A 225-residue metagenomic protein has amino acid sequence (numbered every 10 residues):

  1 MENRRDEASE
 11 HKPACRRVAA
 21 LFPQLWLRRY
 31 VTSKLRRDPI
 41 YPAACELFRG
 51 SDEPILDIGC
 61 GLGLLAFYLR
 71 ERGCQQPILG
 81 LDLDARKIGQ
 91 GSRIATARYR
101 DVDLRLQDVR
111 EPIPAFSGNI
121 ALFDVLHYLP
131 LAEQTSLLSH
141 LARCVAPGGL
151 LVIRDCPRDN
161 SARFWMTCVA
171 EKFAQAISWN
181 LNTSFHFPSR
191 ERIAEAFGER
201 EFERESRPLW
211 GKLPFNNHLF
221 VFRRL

Functional and structural regions predicted by a protein language model:
M1-L25: N-terminal, positively charged/glycine-rich alpha-helical extensions of SAM-dependent methyltransferases
K34-S51: Conserved alpha-helix/loop element of class I SAM-dependent methyltransferases that forms part of the SAM/SAH-binding
D52-G61: Conserved class I S-adenosyl-L-methionine
L64, Y68-V109: Class I SAM-dependent methyltransferase SAM/SAH-binding core
A121: A conserved beta-strand element that flanks and buttresses the S-adenosyl-L-methionine
T135-P147: A short glycine-rich, Lys/Arg-flanked "PGG" loop and its adjoining helix->strand segment in the class I
R154-A196, S206-L209: C-terminal alpha-helical "lid/dimerization" subdomain adjacent to the S-adenosyl-L-methionine
R200, P208-L225: Core SAM-dependent methyltransferase catalytic element
